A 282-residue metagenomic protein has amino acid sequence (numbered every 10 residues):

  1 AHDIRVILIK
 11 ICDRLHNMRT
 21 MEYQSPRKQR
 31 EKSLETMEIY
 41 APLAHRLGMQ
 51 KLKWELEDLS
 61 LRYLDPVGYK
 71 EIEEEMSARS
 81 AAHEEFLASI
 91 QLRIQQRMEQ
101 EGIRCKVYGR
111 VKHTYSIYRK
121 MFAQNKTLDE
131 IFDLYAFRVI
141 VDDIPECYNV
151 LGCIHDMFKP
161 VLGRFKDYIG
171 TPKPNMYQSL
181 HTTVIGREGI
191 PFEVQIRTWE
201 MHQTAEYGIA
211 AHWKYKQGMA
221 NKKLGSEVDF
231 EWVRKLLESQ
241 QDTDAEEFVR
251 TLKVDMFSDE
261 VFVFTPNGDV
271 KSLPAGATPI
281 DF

Functional and structural regions predicted by a protein language model:
A1-D3, I7, R14-F282: Nucleic-acid processing machinery
